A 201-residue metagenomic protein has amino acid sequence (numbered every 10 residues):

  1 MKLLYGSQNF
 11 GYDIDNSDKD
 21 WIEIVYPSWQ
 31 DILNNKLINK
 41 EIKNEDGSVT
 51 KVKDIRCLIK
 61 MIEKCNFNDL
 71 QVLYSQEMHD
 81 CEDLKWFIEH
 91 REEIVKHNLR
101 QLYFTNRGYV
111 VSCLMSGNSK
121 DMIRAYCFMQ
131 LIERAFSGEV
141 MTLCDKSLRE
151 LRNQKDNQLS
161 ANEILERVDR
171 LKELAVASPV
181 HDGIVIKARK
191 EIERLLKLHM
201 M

Functional and structural regions predicted by a protein language model:
M1-N35: Active-site nucleotide-donor binding segment shared across nucleotidyl transfer reactions
K2-L4, W21, L58, A125 (+1 more regions): Generic structural hydrophobic/aromatic packing signal, biased to beta-strands
L4, Q71-V72, R134-G138: A structural signal for short, well-ordered beta-strand segments and their strand-loop junctions that often border
I14, D46, S116-K120: Conserved aromatic-histidine-acidic binding/catalytic patches
Y26, E63, Q130: Residue-level marker of positions within ordered structural domains that often coincide with functionally constrained
I32-C113: A basic- and aromatic-enriched beta-loop-alpha substructure that forms the phosphate/nucleotide- and DNA/RNA-contacting
D80-M201: Conserved nucleotidyltransferase catalytic core and NTase-mimicking acidic/glycine-rich helix/loop elements in nucleic
